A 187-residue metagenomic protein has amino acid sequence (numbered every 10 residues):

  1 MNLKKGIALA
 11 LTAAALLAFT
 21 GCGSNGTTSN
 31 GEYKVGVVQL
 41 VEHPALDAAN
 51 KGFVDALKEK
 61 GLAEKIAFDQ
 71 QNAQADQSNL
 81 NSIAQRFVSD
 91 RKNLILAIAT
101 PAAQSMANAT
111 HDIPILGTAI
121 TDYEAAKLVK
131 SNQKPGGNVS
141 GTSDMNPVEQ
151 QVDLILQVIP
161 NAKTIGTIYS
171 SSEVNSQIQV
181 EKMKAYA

Functional and structural regions predicted by a protein language model:
M1-L9: Bacterial N-terminal signal peptides that target proteins for export
L17-G21: C-terminal motif of bacterial Sec signal peptides marking the signal peptidase cleavage site
G23-N25: Bacterial signal peptide processing site
E32-V54, K60, D69-L80, S172-S176: Extracytoplasmic "Venus flytrap"
V35-V37, F53, S140-A187: An alpha-beta-alpha
A45, A49-A56, N79-I83, I98-A102 (+3 more regions): Stable alpha-helical elements in mature extracytoplasmic
Q74-K130: Beta-alpha junction/loop-to-helix N-cap segments that form part of ligand/metal-binding clefts
N132-T142: Rossmann-fold dehydrogenase core element
